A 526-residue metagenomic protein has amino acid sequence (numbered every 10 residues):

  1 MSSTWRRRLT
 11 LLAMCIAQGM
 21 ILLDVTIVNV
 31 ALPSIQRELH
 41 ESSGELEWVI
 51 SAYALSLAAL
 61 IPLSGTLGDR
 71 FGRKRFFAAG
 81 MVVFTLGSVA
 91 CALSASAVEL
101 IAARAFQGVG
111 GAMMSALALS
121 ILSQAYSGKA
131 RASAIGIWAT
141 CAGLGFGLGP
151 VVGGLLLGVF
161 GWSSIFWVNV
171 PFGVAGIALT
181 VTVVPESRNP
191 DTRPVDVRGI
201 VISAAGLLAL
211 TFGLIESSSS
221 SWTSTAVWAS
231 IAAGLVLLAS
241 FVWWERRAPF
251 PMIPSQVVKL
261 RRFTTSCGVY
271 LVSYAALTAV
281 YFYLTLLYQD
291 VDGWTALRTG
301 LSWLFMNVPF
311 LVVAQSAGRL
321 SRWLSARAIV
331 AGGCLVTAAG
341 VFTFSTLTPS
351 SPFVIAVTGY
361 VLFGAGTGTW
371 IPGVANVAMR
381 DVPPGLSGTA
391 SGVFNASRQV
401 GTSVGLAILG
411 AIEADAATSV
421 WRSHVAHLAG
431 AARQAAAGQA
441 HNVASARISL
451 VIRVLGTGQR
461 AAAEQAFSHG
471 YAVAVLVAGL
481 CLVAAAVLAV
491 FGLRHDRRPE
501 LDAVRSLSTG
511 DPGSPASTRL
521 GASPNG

Functional and structural regions predicted by a protein language model:
M1-M14, Q18, L22, W243 (+2 more regions): Transmembrane-helix exit segments and adjacent C-terminal regions of multi-pass membrane proteins
R8-L57, C141, G161, R198 (+4 more regions): Transmembrane core module of solute transporters
M20, D69-M81, A95-A102, L117-A118 (+3 more regions): C-terminal module of multi-pass small-molecule transporters
I21, I50-Y53, L57, F84 (+12 more regions): Structural signature of transmembrane alpha-helices in multi-pass secondary transporters
I35-Q36, L67-G68, L155-F160, L214 (+4 more regions): Interfacial helix-cap and linker-helix signal at transmembrane-aqueous boundaries of multi-pass secondary transporters
I61-G199, T225: Helix-loop-helix hairpins in multi-pass membrane proteins, especially solute transporters
G158-V170, E216-V227, D415-G479: A membrane-interface helix-boundary motif in multi-pass transporters
P171-R188, G206-I215, G234-A248, A485-R494: C-terminal membrane-cytosol helix-exit motif in multi-pass small-molecule transporters
